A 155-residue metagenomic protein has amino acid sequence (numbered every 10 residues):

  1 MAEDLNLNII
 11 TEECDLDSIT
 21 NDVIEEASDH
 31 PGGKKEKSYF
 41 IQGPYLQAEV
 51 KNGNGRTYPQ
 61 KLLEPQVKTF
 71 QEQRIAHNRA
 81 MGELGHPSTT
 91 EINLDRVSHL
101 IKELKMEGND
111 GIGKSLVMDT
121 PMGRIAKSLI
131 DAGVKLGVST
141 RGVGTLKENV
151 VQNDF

Functional and structural regions predicted by a protein language model:
M1-R74: Polar/acidic, low-complexity leader/linker segments enriched in S/T/G and N/D
A2, K34-E36, I75-H77, V97 (+2 more regions): A generic structural signal for short, non-catalytic loop/turn and secondary-structure boundary residues
I9-E26, P87-I112, N153-F155: Short beta-strand and beta-hairpin "edge-sheet" elements
I10, M81, L100-F155: Residue microenvironments linked to proteolytic maturation and disulfide-stabilized extracellular modules
G32, N52-G55, L62, E83-H86 (+3 more regions): Generic, low-specificity signal for short hydrophobic/alpha-helical stretches with a mild N-terminal bias, encompassing
Q47-A48, N52, H86, V117-D119 (+1 more regions): Non-catalytic surface loops within mature trypsin-like serine protease
Q60-L94: Small/polar-rich, solvent-exposed N-terminal microdomains that initiate assembly or binding
